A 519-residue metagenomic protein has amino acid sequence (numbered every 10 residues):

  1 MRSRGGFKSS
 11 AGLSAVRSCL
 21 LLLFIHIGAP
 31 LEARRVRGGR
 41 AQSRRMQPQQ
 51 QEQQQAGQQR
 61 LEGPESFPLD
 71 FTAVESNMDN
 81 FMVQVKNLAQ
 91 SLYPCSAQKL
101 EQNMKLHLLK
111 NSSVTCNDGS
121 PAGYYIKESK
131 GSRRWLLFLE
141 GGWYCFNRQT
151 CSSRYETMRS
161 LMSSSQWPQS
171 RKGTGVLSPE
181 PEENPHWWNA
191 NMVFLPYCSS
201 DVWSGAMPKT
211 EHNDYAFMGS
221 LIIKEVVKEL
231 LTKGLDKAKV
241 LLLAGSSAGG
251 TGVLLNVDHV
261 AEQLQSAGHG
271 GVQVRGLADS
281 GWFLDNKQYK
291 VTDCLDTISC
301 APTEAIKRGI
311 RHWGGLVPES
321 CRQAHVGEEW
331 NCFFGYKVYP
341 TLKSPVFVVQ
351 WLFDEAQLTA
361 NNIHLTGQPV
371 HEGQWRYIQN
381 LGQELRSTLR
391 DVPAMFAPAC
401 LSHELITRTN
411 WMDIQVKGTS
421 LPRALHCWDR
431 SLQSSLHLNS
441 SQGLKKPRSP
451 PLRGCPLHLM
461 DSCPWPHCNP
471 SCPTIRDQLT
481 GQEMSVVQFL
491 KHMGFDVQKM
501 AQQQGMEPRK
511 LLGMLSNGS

Functional and structural regions predicted by a protein language model:
R2-S246, G250-S519: C-terminal His-loop and adjacent cap/lid subdomain of alpha/beta-hydrolase
